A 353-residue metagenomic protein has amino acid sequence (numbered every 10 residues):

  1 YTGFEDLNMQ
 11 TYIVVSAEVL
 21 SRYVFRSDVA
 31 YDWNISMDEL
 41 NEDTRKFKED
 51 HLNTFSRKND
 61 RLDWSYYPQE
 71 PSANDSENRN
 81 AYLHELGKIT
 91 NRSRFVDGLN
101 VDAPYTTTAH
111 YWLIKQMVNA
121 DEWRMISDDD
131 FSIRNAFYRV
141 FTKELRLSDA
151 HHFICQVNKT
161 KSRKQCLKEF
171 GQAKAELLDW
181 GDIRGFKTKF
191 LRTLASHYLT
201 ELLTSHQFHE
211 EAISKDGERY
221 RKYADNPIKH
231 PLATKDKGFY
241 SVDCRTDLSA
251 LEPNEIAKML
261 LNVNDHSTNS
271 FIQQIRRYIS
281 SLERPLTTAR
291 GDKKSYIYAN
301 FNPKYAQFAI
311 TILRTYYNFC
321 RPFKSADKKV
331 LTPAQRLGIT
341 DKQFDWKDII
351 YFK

Functional and structural regions predicted by a protein language model:
Y1-A120: RNase H-like nuclease fold core
Y1-T2, R22, M125-D128, N269 (+2 more regions): Short, conserved catalytic/metal-binding motifs centered on acidic residues
F4-E5, D38, I133-F141: A short acidic (Asp/Glu
W64-N119, E211-N264, K293, I297-Y298: Intrinsically disordered, low-complexity acidic Ser/Thr-rich regulatory segments
Y111-F137: Acidic/histidine-rich, metal-coordinating catalytic segments
L145-K168, Q172: Inter-helix linker motif
K215-R219, Y223-P227, T234, V242-D243 (+6 more regions): C-terminal domain-tail junction helix/linker
V263-K294: Short amphipathic alpha-helical "interface-anchor" segments enriched in bulky aromatics
